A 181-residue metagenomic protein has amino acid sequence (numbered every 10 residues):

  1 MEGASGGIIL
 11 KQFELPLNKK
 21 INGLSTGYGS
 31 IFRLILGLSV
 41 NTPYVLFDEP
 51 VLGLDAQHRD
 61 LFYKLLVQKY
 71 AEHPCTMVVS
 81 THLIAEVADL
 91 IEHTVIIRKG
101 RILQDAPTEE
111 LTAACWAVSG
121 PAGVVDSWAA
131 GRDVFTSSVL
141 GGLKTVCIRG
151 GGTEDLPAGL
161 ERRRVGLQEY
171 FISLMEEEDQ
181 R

Functional and structural regions predicted by a protein language model:
M1-F32: ABC-family P-loop ATPase nucleotide-binding domains
V51-L52: Short loop immediately C-terminal to the Walker-B catalytic DE motif in ABC-type ATPase nucleotide-binding domains
A56-H58: Helix N-cap at the start of a conserved alpha-helix in ABC-type nucleotide-binding domains
P74-L83: Conserved H-loop
V87-D89: A short, surface-exposed alpha-helical micro-motif characterized by mixed small hydrophobic and charged/polar residues
D105-A106: ABC ATPase "signature
D133-T136, L140-R181: C-terminal coupling/interaction segments
